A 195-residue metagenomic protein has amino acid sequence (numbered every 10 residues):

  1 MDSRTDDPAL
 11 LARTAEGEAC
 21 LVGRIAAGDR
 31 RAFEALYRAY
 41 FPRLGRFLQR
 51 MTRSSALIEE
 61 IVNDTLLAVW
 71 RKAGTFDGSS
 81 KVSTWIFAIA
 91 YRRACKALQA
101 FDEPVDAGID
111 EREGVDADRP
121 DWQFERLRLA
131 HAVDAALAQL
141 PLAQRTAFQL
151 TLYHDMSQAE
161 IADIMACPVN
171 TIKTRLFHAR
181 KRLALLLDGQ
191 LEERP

Functional and structural regions predicted by a protein language model:
M1-P8, A12-R13, R24, A132-A135 (+3 more regions): C-terminal edge and immediately downstream basic/flexible tail or linker adjoining helix-turn-helix-like DNA-binding
D2-D7, T14-E18, K96, F101-A130: Internal acidic/polar
S3-T5, A26-A35, G45-D64, V169 (+1 more regions): Short, charged helix-capping/linker segments at alpha-helix termini
I25, Y40, L44, L48 (+5 more regions): Short, small-hydrophobic-rich alpha-helical interface motif
A26-A27, R53, N63-K81, Q99-F101: Sigma70-family region 2
Y37-S55, K72, F87, L137 (+2 more regions): Amphipathic, Lys/Arg- and hydrophobic-enriched alpha-helical face
R71-G78, A88-A107, R126, H178: Arg/Lys-rich amphipathic alpha helix in sigma70-family domain 2
A135-A138, L142-T146, L150, H154-T171: Helix-turn-helix DNA-binding module
